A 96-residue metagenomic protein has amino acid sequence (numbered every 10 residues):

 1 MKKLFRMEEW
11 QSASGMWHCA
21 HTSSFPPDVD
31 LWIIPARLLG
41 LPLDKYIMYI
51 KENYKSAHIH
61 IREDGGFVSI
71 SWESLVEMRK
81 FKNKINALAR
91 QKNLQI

Functional and structural regions predicted by a protein language model:
M1-I96: Structured alpha/beta or helical-core interaction and ligand-binding surfaces enriched in interleaved
